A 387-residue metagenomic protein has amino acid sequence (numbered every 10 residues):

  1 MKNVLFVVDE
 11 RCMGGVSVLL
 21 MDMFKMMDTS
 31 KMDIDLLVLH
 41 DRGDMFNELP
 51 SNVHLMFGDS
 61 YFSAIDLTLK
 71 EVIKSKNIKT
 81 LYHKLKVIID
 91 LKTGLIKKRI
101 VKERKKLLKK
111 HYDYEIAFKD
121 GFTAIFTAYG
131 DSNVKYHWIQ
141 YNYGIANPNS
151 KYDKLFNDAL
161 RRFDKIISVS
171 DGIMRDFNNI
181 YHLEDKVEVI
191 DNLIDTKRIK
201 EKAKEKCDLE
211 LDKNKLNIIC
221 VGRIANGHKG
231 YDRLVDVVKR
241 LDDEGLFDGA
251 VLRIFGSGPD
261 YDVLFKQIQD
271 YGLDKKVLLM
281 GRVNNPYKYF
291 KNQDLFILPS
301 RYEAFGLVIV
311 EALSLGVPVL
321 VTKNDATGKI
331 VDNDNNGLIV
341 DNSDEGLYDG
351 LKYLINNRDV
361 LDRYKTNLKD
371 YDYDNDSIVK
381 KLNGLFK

Functional and structural regions predicted by a protein language model:
G14-D22, L216, C220-D243, P259-F265: A conserved mid-protein helix/loop that constitutes part of the nucleotide-sugar donor-binding site
I125-F126, F163-V187: A short, active-site helix/loop in glycosyltransferases that binds the activated sugar's phosphate group
N147-N149, R175-N179, E188-N214: Acidic anion/phosphate-binding donor-loop and adjacent secondary structure in glycosyltransferase catalytic cores
F265-G281: Nucleotide-activated donor-binding/catalytic signature segment of Leloir-type glycosyltransferases, i.e., the conserved
R282, R301: Aromatic "clamp/platform" in nucleotide-sugar-dependent glycosyltransferases that forms part of the donor/acceptor
P318-V321: Short hydrophobic beta-strand element within catalytic cores of glycosyltransferases and related nucleotide-activated
N333-D334, L338-D344, Y353-R358: Conserved acidic donor-binding segment of nucleotide-sugar-dependent glycosyltransferases
V360-N375, G384: A short, well-ordered alpha-helix in the C-terminal region of glycosyltransferases
